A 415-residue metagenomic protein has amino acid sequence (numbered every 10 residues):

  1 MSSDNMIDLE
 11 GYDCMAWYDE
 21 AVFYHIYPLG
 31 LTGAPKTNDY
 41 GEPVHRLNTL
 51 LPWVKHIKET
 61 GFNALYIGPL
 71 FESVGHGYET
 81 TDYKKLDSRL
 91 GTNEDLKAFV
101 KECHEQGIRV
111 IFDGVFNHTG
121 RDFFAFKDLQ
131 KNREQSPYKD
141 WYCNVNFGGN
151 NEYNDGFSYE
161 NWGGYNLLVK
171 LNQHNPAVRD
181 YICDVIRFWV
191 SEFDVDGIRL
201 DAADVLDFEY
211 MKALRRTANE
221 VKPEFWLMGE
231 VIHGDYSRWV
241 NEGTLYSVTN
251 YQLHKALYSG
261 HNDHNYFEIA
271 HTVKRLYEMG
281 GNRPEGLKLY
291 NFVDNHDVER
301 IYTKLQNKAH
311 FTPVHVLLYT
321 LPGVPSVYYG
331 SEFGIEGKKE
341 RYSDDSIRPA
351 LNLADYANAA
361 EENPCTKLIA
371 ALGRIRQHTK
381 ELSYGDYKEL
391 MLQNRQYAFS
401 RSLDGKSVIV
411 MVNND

Functional and structural regions predicted by a protein language model:
S2-D4, A16-E20, E42, H271-R275 (+1 more regions): Loop/helix patches that line or flank the sugar-binding groove of alpha-linked glycan CAZymes
S2-F112, N117-T119, F124-D128, G164 (+1 more regions): N-terminal structural segment of carbohydrate-active enzymes
S2-M6, V100, H104, Q130 (+5 more regions): Active-site-proximal helices and loops of the catalytic beta/alpha 8
V22-H25, L65-I67, V110-F112, I198 (+4 more regions): Hydrophobic faces of well-ordered beta-strands that scaffold small-molecule active sites in alpha/beta enzyme cores
I26, I57, I67, Y83 (+12 more regions): Conserved, mostly hydrophobic/aromatic
L29-L47, E79-N93, G164-R179, D196-V205 (+3 more regions): The substrate-binding groove and active-site-proximal loops of carbohydrate-active enzymes, especially glycoside
G41-P43, H76-S88, F116-G156, R216 (+2 more regions): Aromatic- and acidic-residue-enriched segments that line the glycan-binding/catalytic groove of carbohydrate-active
E102, Q106, F124-L168, K255-M279: Core domains of carbohydrate- and sulfate-ester-processing enzymes
